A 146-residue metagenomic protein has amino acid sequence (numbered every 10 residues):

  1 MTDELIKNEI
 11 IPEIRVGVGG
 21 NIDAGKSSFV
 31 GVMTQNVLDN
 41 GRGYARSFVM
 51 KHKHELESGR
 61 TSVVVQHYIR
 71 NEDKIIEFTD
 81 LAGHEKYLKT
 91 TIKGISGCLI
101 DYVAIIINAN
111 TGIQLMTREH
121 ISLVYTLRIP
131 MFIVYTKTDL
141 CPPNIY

Functional and structural regions predicted by a protein language model:
T2-L88, C98, A104: P-loop NTPase switch module centered on the Walker A-proximal segment
S28-M33, T90, M116-L123: Alpha-helical scaffold elements adjacent to nucleotide-binding pockets in ATP/GTP-utilizing enzyme cores
K74-I75, L81-K86, G97-I121, Y125-Y146: Conserved Switch II/interswitch segment of TRAFAC-class P-loop GTPases
T91-I95: Conserved catalytic/switch belt of AAA+ P-loop NTPases
